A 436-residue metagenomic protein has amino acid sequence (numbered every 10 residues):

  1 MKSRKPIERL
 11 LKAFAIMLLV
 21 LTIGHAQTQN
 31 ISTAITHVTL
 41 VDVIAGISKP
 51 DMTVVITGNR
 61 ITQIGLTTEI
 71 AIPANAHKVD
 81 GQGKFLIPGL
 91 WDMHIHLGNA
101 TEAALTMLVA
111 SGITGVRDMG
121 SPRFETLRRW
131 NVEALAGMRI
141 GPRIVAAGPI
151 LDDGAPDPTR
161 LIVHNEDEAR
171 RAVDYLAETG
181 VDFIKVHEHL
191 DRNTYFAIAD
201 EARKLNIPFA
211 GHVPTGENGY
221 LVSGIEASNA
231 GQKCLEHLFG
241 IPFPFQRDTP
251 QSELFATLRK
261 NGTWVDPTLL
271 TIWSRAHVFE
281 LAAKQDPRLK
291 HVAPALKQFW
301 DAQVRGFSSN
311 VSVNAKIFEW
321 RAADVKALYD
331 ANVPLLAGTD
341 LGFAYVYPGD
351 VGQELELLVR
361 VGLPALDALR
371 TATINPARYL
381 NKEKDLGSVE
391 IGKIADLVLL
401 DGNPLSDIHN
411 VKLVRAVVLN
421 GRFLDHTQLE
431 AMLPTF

Functional and structural regions predicted by a protein language model:
K2-F14: Bacterial N-terminal signal peptides that target proteins for export
K12-T22: Bacterial N-terminal signal peptides
L21-S32: Bacterial Sec-dependent signal peptides at the C-terminal "C-region" and cleavage site
I31, L40, I44-I87: Histidine-rich, glycine-flanked metal-binding segment
V38, V54, N59, G83 (+13 more regions): Divalent metal-coordination and catalytic microenvironments
L40-T53, L66-T67, V346, P364-L369 (+1 more regions): Acidic, glycine-enriched loop/beta-strand segments at the rims of small-molecule binding/catalytic pockets
G81-L86, L90-M93, T101-G219, A230-G240 (+2 more regions): Divalent-metal coordination cores built from histidine and acidic residues
Y175-L190, I241-V361, P434-F436: Active-site neighborhoods of metal-dependent hydrolases
